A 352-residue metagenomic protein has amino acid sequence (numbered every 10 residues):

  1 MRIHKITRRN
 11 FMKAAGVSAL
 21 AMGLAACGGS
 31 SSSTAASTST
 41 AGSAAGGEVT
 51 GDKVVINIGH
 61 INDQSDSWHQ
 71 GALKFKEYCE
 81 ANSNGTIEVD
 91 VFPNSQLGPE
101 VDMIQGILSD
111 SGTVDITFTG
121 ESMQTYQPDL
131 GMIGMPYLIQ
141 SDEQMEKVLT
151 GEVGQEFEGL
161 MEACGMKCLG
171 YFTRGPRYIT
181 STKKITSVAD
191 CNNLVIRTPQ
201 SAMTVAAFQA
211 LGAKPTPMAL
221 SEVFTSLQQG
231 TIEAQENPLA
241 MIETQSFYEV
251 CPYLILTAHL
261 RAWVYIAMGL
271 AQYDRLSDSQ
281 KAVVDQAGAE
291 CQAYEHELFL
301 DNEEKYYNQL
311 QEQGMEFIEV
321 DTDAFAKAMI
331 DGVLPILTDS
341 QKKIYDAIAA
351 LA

Functional and structural regions predicted by a protein language model:
R2-I6, G16-S18, M22, G28-S32 (+2 more regions): N-terminal secretory/targeting leader peptides
R8-M12: N-terminal export leaders
S37-S43: Extracellular mucin-like PTS domains
K147-G159: Signature of the catalytic double-stranded beta-helix
